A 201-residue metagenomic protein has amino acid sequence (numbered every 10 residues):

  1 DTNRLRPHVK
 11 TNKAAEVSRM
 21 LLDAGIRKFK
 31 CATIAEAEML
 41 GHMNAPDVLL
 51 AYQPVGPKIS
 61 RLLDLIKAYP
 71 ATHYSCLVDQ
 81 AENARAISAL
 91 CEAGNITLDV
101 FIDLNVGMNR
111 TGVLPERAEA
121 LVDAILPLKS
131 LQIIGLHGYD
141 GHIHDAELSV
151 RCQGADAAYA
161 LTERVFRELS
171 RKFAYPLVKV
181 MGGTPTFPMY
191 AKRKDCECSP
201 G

Functional and structural regions predicted by a protein language model:
L5-K10, V178-V180: Short glycine-rich phosphate-binding loop at a beta-alpha junction
H8-D145: Active-site-proximal beta-alpha core segment in soluble small-molecule metabolic enzymes
V106-G201: Active-site loop/helix belt of alpha/beta enzymes
